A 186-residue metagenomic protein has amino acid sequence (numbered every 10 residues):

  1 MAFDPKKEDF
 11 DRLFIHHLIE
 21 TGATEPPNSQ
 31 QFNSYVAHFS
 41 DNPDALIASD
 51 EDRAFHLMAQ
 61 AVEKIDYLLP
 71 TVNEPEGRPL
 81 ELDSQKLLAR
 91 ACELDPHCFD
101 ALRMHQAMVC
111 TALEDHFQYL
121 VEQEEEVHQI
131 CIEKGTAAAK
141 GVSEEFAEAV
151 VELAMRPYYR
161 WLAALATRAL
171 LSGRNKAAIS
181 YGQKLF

Functional and structural regions predicted by a protein language model:
M1-S143, S172-N175, I179-F186: N-terminal alpha-helical interaction modules that lie
K140-A154: Short, flexible, glycine-rich and Lys/Arg-enriched loop motifs at helix boundaries that contact anionic partners
V150-T167: Extended HEAT/HEAT-like alpha-solenoid repeat tracts in very large eukaryotic scaffold/adaptor proteins
